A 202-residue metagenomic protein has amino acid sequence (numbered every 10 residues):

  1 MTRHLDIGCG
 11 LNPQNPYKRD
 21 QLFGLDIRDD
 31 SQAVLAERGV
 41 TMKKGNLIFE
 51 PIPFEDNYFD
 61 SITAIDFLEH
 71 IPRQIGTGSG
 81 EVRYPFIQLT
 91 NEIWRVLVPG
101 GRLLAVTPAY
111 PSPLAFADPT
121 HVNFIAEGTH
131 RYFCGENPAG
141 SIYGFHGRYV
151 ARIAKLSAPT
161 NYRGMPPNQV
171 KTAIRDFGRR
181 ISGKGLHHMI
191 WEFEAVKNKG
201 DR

Functional and structural regions predicted by a protein language model:
L5-E50: Class I SAM-dependent methyltransferase SAM/SAH-binding core
F49-T63: A short acidic, Gly/Pro-enriched loop at the edge of an enzyme's catalytic core that lines a small-molecule cofactor
S61-F67, R73: A short beta-strand submotif of the Rossmann-like class I SAM-dependent methyltransferase core that lines
E81-P99: A short glycine-rich, Lys/Arg-flanked "PGG" loop and its adjoining helix->strand segment in the class I
G100-T107: Conserved beta-strand signature within the Rossmann-like core of class I S-adenosyl-L-methionine
P108-P113: Short "lid" loop at the C-terminus of a central beta-strand within the Rossmann-like core of SAM-dependent
F116-R152: Conserved Class I S-adenosyl-L-methionine
Y143, Y149-R202: C-terminal lobe and adjacent flexible extensions of AdoMet/dcAdoMet transferase-like proteins
